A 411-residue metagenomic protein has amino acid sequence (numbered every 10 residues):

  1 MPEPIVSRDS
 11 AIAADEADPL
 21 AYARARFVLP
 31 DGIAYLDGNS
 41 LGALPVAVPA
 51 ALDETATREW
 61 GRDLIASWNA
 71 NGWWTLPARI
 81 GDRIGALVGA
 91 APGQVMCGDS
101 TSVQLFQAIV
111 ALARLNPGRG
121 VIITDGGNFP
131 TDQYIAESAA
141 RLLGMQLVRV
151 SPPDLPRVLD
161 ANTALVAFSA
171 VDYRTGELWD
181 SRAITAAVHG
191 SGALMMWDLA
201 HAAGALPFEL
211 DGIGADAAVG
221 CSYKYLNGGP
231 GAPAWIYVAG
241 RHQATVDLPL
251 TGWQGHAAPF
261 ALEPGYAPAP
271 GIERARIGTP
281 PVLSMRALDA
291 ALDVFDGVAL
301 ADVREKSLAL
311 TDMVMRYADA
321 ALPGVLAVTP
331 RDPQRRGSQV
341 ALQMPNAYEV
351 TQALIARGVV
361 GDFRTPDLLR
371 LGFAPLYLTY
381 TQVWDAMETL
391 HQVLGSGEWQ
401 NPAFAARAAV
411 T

Functional and structural regions predicted by a protein language model:
M1-T411: Pyridoxal 5′-phosphate
